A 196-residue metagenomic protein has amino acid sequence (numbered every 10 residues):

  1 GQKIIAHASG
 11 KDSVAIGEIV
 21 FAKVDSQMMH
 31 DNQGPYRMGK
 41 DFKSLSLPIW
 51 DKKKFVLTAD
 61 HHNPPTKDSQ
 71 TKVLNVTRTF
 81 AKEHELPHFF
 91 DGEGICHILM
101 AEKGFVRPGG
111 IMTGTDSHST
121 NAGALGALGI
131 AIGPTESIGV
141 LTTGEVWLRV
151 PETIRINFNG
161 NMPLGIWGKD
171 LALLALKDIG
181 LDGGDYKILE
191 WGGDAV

Functional and structural regions predicted by a protein language model:
G1-V196: Fe-S-dependent hydro-lyases/dehydratases of central metabolism
